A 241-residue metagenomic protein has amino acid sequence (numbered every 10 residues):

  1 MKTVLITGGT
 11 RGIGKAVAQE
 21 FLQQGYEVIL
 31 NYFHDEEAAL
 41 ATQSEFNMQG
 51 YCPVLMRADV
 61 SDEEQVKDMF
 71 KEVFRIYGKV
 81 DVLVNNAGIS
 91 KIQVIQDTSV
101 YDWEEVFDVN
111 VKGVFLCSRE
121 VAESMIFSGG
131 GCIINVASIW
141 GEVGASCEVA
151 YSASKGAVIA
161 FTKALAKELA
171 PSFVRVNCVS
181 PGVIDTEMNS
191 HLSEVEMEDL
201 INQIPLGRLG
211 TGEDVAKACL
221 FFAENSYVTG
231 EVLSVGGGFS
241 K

Functional and structural regions predicted by a protein language model:
T10-R11: Conserved glycine-rich cofactor-binding loop
V94-I95, D102-F107, L200: Substrate-binding pocket helix/loop in short-chain dehydrogenase/reductase
S118, S154, T162: Active-site helix of classical SDR
E123, K167-P171: Alpha-helical segment proximal to the catalytic Tyr-Lys
G130, R208-V235, S240: C-terminal substrate-recognition "lid" of short-chain dehydrogenase/reductases
S138: Residue(s) in the substrate-gating loop at a strand-loop-helix junction that position the organic substrate next
A170, R175, V228-G230: Short, small/polar-rich loop/turn modules that mediate ligand/substrate recognition or access, typified
